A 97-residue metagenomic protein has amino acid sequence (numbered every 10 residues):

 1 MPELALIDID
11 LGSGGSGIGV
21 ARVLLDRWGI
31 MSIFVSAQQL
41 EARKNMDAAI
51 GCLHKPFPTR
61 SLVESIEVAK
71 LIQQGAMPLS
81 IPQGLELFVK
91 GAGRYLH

Functional and structural regions predicted by a protein language model:
M1-D8: Active-site beta3 strand of CheY-like receiver
D10-G12: The short loop immediately C-terminal to the conserved phospho-acceptor aspartate in CheY-like receiver
S16-I30: Short amphipathic alpha-helix used as the core "switch/output" element in two-component signaling
V35-S36: Hydrophobic/aromatic residues positioned on beta-strands within the core alpha/beta folds
I50: Short, glycine/charged-rich "phosphate-handling" switch motifs in NTP-dependent and phosphotransfer domains
P58, E67: Receiver (REC) domain switch/active-site region of two-component response regulators
E64, I72-H97: CheY-like receiver
